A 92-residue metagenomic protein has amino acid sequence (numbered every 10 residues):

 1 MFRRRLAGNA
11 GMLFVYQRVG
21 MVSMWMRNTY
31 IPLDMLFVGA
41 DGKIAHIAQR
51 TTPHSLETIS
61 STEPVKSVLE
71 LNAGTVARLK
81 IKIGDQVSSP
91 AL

Functional and structural regions predicted by a protein language model:
M1-L92: Compact, glycine-rich, soluble single-domain proteins
